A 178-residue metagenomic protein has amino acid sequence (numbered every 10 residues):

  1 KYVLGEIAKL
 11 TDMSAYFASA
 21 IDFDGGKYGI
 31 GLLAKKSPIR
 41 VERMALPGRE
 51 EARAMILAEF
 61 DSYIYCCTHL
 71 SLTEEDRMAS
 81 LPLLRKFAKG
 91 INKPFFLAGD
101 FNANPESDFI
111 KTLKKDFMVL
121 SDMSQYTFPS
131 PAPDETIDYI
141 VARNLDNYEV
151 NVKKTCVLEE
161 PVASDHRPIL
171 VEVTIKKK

Functional and structural regions predicted by a protein language model:
K1-L4, A79-R85: Charged helix-capping and loop-helix junction motifs
K1-Y63, E149, K153-E159: Structured beta-strand-rich core segments of catalytic domains in phosphoester-bond hydrolases
A8-T11, I56-F60, L84-I91, K111-K114: Alpha-helix C-terminal capping segments
A18-I21, A34-K36, D61, C67-S71 (+4 more regions): Active-site-proximal beta-strand/loop segments in catalytic clefts of secreted hydrolases
E42-L46, C67-E75: Surface-exposed cleft-lining segments at the edges of enzyme active sites
R43-M44, D76-M78, K86-F96, N102-K178: Metal-dependent phosphoester-hydrolase catalytic domains
A58, T68, V171-V173: Preference for bulky hydrophobic residues occupying beta-strand positions in well-ordered beta-sheet regions
